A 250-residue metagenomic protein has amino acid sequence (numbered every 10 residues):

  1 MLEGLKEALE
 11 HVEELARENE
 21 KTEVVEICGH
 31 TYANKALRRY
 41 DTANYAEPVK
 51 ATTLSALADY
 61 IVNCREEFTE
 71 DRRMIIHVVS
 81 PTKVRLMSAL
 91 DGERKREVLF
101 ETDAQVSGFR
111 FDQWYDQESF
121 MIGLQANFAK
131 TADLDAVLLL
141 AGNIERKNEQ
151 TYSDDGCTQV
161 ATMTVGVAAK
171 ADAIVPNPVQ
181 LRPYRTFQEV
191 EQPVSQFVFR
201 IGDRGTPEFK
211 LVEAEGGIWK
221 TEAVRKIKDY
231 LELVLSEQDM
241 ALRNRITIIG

Functional and structural regions predicted by a protein language model:
M1-R85, A241-G250: An N-terminally focused, membrane-permeabilizing/fusogenic/translocator signature enriched in pore-forming
L2, K6, A51-L54, D71 (+4 more regions): Generic N-terminal initiation segments characterized by hydrophobic and/or small/turn-forming residues
E3, P48, T52, F111-Y115 (+5 more regions): Alpha-helix boundary/N-cap detector
L15-E18, A43, Y60-E67, A126-T131 (+4 more regions): Surface-exposed polar/charged interaction patches
R39-A46, A104-F109, A126, V212-G217: Charged, low-complexity surface segments at secondary-structure and domain boundaries
A46, K50-F109, Q150-E208: Amphipathic, membrane-active segments
R110-V160: Membrane-inserting effector segments that mediate pore formation, membrane fusion, or transient membrane insertion
V190-G250: Long, compositionally biased interface segments
